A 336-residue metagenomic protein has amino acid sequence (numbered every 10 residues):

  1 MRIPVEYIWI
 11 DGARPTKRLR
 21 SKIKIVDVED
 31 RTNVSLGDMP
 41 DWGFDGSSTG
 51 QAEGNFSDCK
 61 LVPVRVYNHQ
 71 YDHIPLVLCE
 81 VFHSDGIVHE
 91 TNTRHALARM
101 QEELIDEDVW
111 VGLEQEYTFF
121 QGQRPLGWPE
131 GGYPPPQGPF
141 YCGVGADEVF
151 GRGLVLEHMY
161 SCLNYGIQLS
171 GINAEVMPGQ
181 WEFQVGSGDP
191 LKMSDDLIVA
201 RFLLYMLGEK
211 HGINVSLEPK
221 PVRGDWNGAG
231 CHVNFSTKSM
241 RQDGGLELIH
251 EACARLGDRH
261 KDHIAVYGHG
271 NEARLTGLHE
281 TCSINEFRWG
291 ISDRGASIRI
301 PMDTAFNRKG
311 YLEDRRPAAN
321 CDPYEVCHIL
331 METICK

Functional and structural regions predicted by a protein language model:
M1-K336: Glycine-rich, acidic/polar active-site loops that bind/position phosphate-bearing ligands
